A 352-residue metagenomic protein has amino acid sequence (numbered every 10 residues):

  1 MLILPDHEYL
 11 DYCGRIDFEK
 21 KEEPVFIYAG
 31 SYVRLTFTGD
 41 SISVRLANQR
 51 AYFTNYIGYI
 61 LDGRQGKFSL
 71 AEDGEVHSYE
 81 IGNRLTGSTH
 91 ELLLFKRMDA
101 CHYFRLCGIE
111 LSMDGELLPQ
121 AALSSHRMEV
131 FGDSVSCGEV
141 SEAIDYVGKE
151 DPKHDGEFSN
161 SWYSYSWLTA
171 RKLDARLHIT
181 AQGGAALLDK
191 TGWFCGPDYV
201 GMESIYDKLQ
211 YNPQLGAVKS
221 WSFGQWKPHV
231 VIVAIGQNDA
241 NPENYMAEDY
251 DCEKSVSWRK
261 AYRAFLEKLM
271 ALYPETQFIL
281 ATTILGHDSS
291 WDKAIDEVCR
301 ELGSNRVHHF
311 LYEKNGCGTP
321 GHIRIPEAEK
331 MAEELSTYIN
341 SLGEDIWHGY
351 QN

Functional and structural regions predicted by a protein language model:
M1-F158, G343-N352: N-terminal secretory targeting modules
C13, N212-F223, Y262-K268, K293-V298: Alpha-helical scaffolding within the catalytic cores of extracellular/periplasmic polymer-degrading hydrolases
A29-G30, A100, D151-D251, L285-S289 (+1 more regions): Conserved SGNH/GDSL esterase-like catalytic core that processes O-acyl groups on lipids and polysaccharides
R127-F131, L177-T180, H229-A234, Q277-A281 (+1 more regions): Structural recognition of the beta-strand scaffold that forms the well-ordered cores of secreted hydrolase catalytic
Y165-R176, F265-Q277, E301-S304: A structural motif corresponding to the C-terminal end of an alpha-helix and its immediate exit/capping segment
W167, R171, K260-R263, E267 (+4 more regions): Solvent-exposed, polar/charged alpha-helical surfaces in well-ordered, non-transmembrane soluble domains, broadly
I232-D239, Y262-E297: Active-site segments of SGNH/GDSL-like serine hydrolases that catalyze O-acetyl group transfer/hydrolysis on lipids
Q277-N352: Extracellular serine-dependent O-acyl
